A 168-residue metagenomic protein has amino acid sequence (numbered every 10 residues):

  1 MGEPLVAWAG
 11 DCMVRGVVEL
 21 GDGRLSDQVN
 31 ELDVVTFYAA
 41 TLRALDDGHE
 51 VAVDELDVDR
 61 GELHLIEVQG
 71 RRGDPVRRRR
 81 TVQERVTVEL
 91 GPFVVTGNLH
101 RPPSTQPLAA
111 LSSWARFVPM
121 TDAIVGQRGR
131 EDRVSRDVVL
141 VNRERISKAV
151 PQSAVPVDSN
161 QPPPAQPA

Functional and structural regions predicted by a protein language model:
M1-A168: Conserved RNA-binding domains used in RNP assembly and mRNA/RNA metabolism
